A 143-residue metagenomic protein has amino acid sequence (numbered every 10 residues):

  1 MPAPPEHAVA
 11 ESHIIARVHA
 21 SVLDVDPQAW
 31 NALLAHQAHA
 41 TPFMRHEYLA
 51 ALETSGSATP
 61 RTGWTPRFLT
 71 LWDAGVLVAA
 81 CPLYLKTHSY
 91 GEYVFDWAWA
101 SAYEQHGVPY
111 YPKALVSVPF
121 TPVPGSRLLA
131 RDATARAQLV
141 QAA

Functional and structural regions predicted by a protein language model:
M1-A143: N-acyltransferase acceptor-side catalytic subdomain
